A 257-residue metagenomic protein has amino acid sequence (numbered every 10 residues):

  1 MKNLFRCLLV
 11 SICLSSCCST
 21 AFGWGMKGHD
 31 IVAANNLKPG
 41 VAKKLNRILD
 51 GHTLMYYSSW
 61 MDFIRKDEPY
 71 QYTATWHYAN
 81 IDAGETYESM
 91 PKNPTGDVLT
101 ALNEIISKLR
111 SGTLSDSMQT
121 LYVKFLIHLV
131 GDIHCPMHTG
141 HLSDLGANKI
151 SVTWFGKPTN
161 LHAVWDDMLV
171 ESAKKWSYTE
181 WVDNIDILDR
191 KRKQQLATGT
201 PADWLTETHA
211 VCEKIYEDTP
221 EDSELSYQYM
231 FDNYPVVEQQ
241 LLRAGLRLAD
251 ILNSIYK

Functional and structural regions predicted by a protein language model:
M1-K27: Bacterial Sec-dependent N-terminal signal peptides
F22-L129, P136, H141-K257: N-terminal, motif-rich segments that launch catalysis or mediate targeting to/interaction with membranes, typified by
